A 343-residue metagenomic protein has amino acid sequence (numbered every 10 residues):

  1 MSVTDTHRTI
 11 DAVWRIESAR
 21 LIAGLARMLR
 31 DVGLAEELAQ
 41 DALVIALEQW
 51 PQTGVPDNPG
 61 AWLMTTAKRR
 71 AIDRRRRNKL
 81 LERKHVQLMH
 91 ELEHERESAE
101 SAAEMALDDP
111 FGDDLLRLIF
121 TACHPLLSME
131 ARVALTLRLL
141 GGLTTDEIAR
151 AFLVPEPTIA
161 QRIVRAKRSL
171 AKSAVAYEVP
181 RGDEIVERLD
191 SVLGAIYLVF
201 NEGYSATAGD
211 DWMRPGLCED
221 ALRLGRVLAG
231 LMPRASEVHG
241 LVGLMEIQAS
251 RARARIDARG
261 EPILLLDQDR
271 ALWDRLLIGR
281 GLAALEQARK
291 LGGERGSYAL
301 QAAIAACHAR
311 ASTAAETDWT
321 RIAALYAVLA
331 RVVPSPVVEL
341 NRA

Functional and structural regions predicted by a protein language model:
S2-A23, G33-E36, V186-G194, L198: A short, charge-rich alpha-helical start-of-domain segment used by transcription regulators
V13-V32, I45-Q49, F120-H124, S205-A208 (+1 more regions): Amphipathic, Lys/Arg- and hydrophobic-enriched alpha-helical face
E17, P59, R162: Residues within the DNA-recognition helix of helix-turn-helix
I22, L29, L43, K167-A174: C-terminal flanking helix
L25, A35-A46, L63-T66, A166 (+1 more regions): Short, small-hydrophobic-rich alpha-helical interface motif
A39, W50, R75, F152 (+2 more regions): DNA major-groove recognition helix of helix-turn-helix
L43-V44, D57-V86: Σ70-family region 2.3-2.4 aromatic/basic alpha-helix that recognizes the −10 promoter and nucleates DNA melting
R83-E130, R138-E147, V154-A327: Amphipathic helix-loop-helix modules that constitute alpha-helical solenoid scaffolds
